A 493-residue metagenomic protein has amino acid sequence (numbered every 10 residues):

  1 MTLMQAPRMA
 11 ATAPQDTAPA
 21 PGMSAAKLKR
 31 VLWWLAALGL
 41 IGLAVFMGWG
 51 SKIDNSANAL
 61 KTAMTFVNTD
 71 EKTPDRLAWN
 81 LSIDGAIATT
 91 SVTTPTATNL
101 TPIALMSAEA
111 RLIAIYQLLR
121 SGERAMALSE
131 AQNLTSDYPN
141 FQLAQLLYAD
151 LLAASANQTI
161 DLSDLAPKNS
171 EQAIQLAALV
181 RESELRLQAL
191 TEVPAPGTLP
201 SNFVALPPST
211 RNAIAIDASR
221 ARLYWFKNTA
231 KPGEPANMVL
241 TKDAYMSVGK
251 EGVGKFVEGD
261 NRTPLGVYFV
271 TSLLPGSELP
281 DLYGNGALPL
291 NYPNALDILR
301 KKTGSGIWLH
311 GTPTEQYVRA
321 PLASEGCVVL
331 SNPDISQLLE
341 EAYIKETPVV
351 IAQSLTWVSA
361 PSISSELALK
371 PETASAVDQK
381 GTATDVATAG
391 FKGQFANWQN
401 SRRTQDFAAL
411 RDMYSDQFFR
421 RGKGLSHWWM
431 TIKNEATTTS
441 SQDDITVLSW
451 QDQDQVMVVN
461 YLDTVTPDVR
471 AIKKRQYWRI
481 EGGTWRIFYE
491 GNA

Functional and structural regions predicted by a protein language model:
F66-T89, T101-N133, D137, G393-N400: Alpha-helical segment of the N-proximal tetratricopeptide repeat
S136, L151, S272-A396: Exported/periplasmic cell-wall-interacting domains
T191-I307, P313-E315, K473: Gly/Pro-biased beta-strand-loop elements
T404-R420: Short, well-ordered alpha-helical segments enriched in acidic and aromatic residues
M430-Q476: Surface-exposed, charged secondary-structure patches
A471-A493: Short beta-strand edge/turn micro-motifs at domain boundaries
